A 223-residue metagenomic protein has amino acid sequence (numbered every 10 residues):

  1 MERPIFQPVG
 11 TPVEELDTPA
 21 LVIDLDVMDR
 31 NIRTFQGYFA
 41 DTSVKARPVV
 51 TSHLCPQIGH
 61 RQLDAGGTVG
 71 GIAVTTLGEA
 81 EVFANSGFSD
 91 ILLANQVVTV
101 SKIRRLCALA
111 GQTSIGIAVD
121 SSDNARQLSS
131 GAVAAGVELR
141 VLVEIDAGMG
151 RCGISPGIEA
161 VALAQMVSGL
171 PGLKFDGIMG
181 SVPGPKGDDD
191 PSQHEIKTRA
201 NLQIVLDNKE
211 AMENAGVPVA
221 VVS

Functional and structural regions predicted by a protein language model:
P4-I23: Generic N-terminal amphipathic, Lys/Arg-enriched alpha-helix
P4-P8, V27-I58, T75: N-terminal glycine-rich anion-binding loops that anchor highly charged ligand groups
T18-L21, G150, P191-E195: Active-site oxyanion-binding pockets that recognize sulfate/phosphate
L25, D29, S122, I154-V161 (+1 more regions): Non-membrane alpha-helical structural segments and their capping/turn regions in soluble enzymes
Y38-V44, G169-K174, D207-A220: A structural motif corresponding to the C-terminal end of an alpha-helix and its immediate exit/capping segment
V49-D188: Active-site-proximal beta-alpha core segment in soluble small-molecule metabolic enzymes
D189-S223: C-terminal active-site-proximal or functional interface alpha/beta core segments in diverse enzymes
